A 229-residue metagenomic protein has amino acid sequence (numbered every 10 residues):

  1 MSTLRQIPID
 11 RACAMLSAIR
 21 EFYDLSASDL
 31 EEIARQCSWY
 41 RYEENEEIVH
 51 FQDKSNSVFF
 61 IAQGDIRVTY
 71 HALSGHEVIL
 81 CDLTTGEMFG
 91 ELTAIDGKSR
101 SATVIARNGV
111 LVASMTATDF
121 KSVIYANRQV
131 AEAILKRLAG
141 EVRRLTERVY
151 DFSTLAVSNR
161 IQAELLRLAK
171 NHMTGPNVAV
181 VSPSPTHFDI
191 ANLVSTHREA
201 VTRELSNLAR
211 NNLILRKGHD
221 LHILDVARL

Functional and structural regions predicted by a protein language model:
M1-E44, T93-A94: Cyclic nucleotide-binding regulatory module and flanking cytosolic helices
E21, E46-N108: Cyclic nucleotide-binding regulatory domains
D24, V58, D82, S114 (+2 more regions): Short aromatic/basic micro-patch
L30, F120-K121, L229: A generic structural signal for short hydrophobic patches within well-formed alpha-helices
C81-R143: Cyclic-nucleotide recognition modules
L145-V157, N171-V180: Short, Lys/Arg-enriched, Trp-marked, Pro/Gly-tolerant hinge/linker segments that flank
S153, V157-R160, E164, T186: N-terminal positioning helix adjacent to the helix-turn-helix/winged-helix DNA-binding module
L166-L229: Phosphate-/nucleic-acid-contacting segments
